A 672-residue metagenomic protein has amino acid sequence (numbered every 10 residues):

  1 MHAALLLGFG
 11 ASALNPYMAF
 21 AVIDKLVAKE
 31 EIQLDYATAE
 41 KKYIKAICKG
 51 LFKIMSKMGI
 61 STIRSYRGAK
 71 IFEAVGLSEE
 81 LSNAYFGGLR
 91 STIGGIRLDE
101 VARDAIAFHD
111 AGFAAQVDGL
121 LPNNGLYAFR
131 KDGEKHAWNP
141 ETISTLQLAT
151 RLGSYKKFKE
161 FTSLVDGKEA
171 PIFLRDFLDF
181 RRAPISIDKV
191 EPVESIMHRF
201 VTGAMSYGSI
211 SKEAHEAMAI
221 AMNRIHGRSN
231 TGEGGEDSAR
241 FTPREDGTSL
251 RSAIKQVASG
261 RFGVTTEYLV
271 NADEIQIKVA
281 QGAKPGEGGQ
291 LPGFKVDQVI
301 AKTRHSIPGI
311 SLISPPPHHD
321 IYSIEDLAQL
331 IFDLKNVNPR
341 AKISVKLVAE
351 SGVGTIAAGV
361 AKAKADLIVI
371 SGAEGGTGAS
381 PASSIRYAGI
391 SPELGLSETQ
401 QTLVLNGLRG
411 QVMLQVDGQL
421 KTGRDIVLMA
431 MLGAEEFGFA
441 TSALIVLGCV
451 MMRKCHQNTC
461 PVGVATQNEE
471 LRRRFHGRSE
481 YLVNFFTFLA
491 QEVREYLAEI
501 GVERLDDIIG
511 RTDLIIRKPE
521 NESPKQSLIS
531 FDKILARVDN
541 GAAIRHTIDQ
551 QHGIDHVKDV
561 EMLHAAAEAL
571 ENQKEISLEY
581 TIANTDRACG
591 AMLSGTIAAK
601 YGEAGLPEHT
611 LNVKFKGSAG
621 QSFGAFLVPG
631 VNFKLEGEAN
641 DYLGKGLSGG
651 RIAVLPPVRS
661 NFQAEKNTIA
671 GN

Functional and structural regions predicted by a protein language model:
M1, E233, K346-S351, G410-R424: Glycine-rich beta-to-alpha transition loops that act as phosphate-gripper elements at the mouths of alpha/beta enzyme
M1-G10, S351-A363, K421-A434: Catalytic cores of alpha/beta
A3, L7, A13-N15, A28-G263 (+4 more regions): Flexible, glycine-rich loop/tail regions that form catalytic "lids" or insertion modules at the edges of active sites
L5-L34, K41, K295, I300-T303 (+3 more regions): Flexible glycine/proline-rich, aromatic-decorated loop/lid segments
V27-S56, R64, I385-Y387, Q400-R409 (+2 more regions): Catalytic alpha/beta core domains of metabolic enzymes, predominantly
E160-Q401, L405, E579-T581, G602-F623 (+1 more regions): Active-site entrance/lid segments in N-terminal catalytic domains of soluble metabolic enzymes
L471-R472, V483, L497-I500, I509-T512 (+2 more regions): Long, distal/terminal scaffolding or interaction modules with repetitive or compositionally biased sequence
R472, H476-F488: Anionic ligand-binding catalytic core segments
